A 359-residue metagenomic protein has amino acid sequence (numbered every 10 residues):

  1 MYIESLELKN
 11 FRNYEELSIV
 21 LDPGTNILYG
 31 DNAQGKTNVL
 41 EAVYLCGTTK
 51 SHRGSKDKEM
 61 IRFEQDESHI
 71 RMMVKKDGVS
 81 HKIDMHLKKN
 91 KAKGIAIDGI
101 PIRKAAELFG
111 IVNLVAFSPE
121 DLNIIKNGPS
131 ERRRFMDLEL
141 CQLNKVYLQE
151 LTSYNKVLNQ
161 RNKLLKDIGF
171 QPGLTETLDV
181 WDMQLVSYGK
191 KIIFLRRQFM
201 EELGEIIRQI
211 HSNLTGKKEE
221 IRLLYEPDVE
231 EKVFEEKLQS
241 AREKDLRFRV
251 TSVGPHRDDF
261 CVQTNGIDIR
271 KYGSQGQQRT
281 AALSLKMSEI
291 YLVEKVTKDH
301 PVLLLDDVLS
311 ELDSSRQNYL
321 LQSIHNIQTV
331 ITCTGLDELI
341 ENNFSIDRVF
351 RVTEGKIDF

Functional and structural regions predicted by a protein language model:
M1-D31, P172-V302, E311, S315 (+4 more regions): Conserved NTPase motor "head" modules and their coupling/switch loops across ABC/AAA+ ATPases, GTPases, and GHKL ATPases
G35-K36: Conserved lysine of the Walker
Y44: Helix-to-loop junction immediately C-terminal to a conserved catalytic motif
G47-I125, P129-E131, L140-L143, Y147 (+2 more regions): Nucleotide-state sensing region of NTPase/ATPase domains
M72, Q328-G335: Structural recognition of the conserved hydrophobic beta-strand(s) that form the central parallel beta-sheet of P-loop
H81, N123-T215, E226: An accessory alpha-helical subdomain
D306-V308: Walker B catalytic acidic pair
